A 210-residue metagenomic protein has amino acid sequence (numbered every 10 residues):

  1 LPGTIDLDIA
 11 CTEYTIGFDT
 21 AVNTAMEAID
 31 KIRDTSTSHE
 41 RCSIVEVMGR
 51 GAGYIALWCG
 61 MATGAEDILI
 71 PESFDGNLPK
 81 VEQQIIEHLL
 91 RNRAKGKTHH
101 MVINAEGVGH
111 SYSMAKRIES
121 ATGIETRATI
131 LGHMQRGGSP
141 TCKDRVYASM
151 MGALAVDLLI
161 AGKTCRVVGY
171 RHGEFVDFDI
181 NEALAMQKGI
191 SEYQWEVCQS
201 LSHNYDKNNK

Functional and structural regions predicted by a protein language model:
L1, I44, V168-Y170: Short beta-strand segments at enzyme active-site cores
L1-Y14, T37-S38: Acidic/polar active-site rim loop that often engages polyanionic ligands
P2, D19, G51, I55 (+2 more regions): Gly/Ser/Thr-rich beta-alpha loop segments that engage phosphate groups in nucleotides
T4-I9, D75-L78, H133-R136: Short gly/pro/ser/thr-enriched loop/turn and capping motifs at secondary-structure boundaries
I5-A10, G51-I55, D177: Short, well-ordered, mixed-charge alpha-helical segments that flank or form enzyme active sites
A10-T20, G138-R145: Short beta-strand elements at the ligand-binding edges of bilobed clamshell
G17-E125, T129: Accessory alpha-helical/coil subdomains and C-terminal extensions that flank or cap enzyme catalytic cores
H110-S113, R117-K210: C-terminal non-catalytic interaction/assembly regions of soluble proteins
